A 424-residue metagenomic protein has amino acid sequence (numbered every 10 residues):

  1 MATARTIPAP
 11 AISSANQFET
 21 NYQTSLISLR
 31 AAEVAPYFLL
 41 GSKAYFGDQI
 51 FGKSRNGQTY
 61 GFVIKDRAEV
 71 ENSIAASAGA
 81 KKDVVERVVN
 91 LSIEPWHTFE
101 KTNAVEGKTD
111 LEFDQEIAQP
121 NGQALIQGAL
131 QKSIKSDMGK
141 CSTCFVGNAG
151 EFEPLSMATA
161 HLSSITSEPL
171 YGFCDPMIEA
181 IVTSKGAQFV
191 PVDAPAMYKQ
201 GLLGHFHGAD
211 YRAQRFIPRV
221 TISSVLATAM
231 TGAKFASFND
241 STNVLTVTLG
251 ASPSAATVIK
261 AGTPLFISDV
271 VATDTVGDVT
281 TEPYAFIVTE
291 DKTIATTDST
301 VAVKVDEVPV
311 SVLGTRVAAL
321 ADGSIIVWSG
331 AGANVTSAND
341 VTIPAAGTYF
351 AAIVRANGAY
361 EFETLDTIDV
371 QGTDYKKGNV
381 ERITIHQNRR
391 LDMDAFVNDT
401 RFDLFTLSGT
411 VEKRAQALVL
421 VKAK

Functional and structural regions predicted by a protein language model:
M1-V88, Q416-L420: N-terminal "assembly arms/tails" that initiate or stabilize quaternary assembly in self-assembling proteins
A4, T98-A104, I385-K424: Hydrophobic, glycine-enriched assembly/anchoring segments
F62, R87-P154, L162-I178, K199-Q214 (+1 more regions): Long, contiguous amphipathic alpha-helices that act as assembly "spine/axial" helices in icosahedral shell and virion
A180-D306, L420-K424: Autoprocessing Asn-cyclization modules and mimics
S223-L226, K234, D274-V279, R316-Y349: A sequence-level detector for low-complexity, Ser/Thr- and acidic-rich stretches
I267-S268, S329, D403: Residue-level recognition of conserved beta-strand edge/terminus positions
T296-G330: Short solvent-exposed strand/turn elements
N339-T384: Extended, compositionally biased non-globular segments
